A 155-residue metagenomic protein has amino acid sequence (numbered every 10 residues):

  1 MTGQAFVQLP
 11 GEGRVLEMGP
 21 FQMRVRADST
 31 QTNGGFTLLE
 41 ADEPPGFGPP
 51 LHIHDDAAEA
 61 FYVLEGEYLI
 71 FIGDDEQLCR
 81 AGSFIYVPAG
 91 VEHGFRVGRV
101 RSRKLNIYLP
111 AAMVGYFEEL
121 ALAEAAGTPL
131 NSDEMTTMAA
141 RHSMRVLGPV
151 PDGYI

Functional and structural regions predicted by a protein language model:
M1-F36, A126-I155: A short, N-terminal "cap"/entry segment at the start of jelly-roll beta-barrel domains of the cupin/DSBH fold
Q8-L9, D74-E92: Short acidic-glycine-tyrosine-enriched beta hairpin
Q22, A60, E67-L69, E76 (+2 more regions): Structural motif
A27-D28, P49-D55, R96-V97: Short histidine-centered beta-strand/loop micro-motifs that create catalytic or ligand/metal-coordination sites
Q31-G34, P44-F47, E67-L69, E76 (+1 more regions): Short, charged/polar surface micro-motifs in flexible loops or helix N-caps
L38-P44, I53-I72, I107: Short, conserved beta-strand element in jelly-roll/cupin
R80, A89-V114: Ligand-binding loop in jelly-roll beta-barrel domains
R103, V114-A126: A hydrophobic, small-residue-rich beta->alpha segment in the mid-to-C-terminal subdomain of diverse proteins
